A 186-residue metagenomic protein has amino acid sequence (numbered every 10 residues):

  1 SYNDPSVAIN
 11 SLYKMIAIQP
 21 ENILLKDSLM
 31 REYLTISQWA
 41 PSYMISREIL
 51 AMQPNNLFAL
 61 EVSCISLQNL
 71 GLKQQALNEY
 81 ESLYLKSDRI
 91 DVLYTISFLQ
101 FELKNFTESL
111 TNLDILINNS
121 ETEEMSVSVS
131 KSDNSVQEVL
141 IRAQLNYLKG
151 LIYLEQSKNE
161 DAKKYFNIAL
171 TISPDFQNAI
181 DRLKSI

Functional and structural regions predicted by a protein language model:
S1, T35-I36, N69-L70, E102-L103 (+2 more regions): Register position in tetratricopeptide repeats
K14-M15, E48-I49, S82-L83, L116 (+1 more regions): Canonical positions in the second alpha-helix
P20, P54, S87-D88, E121 (+2 more regions): Short coil turns that delineate tetratricopeptide repeat
L24, L57-F58, D91, Q137 (+2 more regions): Start-of-helix register in tetratricopeptide repeats
